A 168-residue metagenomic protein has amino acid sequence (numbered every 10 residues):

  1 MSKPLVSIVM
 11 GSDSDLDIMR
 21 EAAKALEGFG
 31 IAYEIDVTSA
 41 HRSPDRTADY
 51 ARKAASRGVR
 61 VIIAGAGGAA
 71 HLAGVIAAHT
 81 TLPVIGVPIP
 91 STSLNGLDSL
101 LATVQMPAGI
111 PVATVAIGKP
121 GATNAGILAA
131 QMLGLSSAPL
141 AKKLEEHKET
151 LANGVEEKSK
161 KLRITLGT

Functional and structural regions predicted by a protein language model:
S2-R42: Glycine-rich phosphate/diphosphate-binding loop of Rossmann-like nucleotide-binding domains
P4, M10-D17, E21, L97-T168: C-terminal binding/interaction regions
L5-M10, E34-D36, I62-A64, I85 (+1 more regions): Short glycine-rich or small-residue beta-strand-to-loop segments that form or flank ligand, phosphate, metal/Fe-S
D15-M19, S43-T47, A66-V75, L94-L97 (+1 more regions): Short glycine/serine/threonine-rich phosphate/pyrophosphate-binding segments that cradle anionic phosphate groups
A22-E27, R52, H79-T81, A130-Q131: Short, solvent-exposed amphipathic alpha-helical segments in soluble enzyme and RNA/protein-processing domains
I35-S56: N-terminal beta-loop-helix "entrance" segment that forms/cooperates in small-molecule cofactor or anionic ligand
S39-A40, G65-G67, P88, A116-G118: Active-site nucleophile and cofactor-binding loops and adjacent substrate-binding regions of central metabolic enzymes
Y50-P88, T92: Glycine-rich phosphate-binding loop
